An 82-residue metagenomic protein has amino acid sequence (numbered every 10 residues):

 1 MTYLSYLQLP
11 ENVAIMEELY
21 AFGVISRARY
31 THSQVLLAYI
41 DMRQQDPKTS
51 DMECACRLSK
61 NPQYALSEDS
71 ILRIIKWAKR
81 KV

Functional and structural regions predicted by a protein language model:
M1-L36: Basic, amphipathic alpha-helix used for nucleic-acid engagement in HTH/winged-helix/SANT-Myb modules and analogous
Y6, M42-P62: Short, charged amphipathic recognition helices of the HTH superfamily and cognate SANT/SANTA-like modules
N12-I15, D51, E68: Short amphipathic alpha-helical segments that mediate assembly, nucleic-acid/protein binding, or membrane association
G23, R27, D46, Q63: Conserved aromatic-histidine-acidic binding/catalytic patches
R29-T31, S59-Y64: Non-catalytic interaction surface on structured domains
Q34, E53, S70-R73: Amphipathic alpha-helical interaction segments
A65-V82: Major-groove recognition helix of helix-turn-helix-like DNA-binding domains
